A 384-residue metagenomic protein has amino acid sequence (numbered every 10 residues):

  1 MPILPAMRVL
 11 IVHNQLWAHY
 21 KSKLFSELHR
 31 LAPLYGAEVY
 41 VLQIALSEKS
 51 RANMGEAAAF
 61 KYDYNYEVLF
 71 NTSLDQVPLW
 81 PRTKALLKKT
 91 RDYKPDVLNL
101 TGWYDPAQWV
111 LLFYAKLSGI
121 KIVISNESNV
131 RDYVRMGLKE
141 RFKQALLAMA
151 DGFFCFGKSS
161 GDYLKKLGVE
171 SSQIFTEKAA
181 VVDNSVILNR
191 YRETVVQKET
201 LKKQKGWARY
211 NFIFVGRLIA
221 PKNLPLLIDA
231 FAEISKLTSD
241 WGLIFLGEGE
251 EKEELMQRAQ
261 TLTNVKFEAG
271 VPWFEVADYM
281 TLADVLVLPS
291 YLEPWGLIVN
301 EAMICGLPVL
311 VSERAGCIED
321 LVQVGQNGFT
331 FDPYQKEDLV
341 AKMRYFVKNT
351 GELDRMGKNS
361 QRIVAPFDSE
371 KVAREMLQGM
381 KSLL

Functional and structural regions predicted by a protein language model:
L10, Q204-K222, I228-F231: Conserved donor-binding/catalytic core segment of Leloir-type glycosyltransferases
N14, P106, I120-G137, M149-G152 (+1 more regions): A short, histidine- and acid-enriched strand-loop-helix "catalytic/donor-clamping" loop that lines the nucleotide-sugar
A148-E199, W207: Donor nucleotide-sugar binding/catalytic pocket of nucleotide-sugar-dependent glycosyltransferases
E253-V271: Nucleotide-activated donor-binding/catalytic signature segment of Leloir-type glycosyltransferases, i.e., the conserved
G270-V271, D278-A283: Short alpha-helical donor nucleotide-sugar binding micro-motif in glycosyltransferases
Y291: Aromatic "clamp/platform" in nucleotide-sugar-dependent glycosyltransferases that forms part of the donor/acceptor
P308-S312, V322: Short hydrophobic beta-strand element within catalytic cores of glycosyltransferases and related nucleotide-activated
V324-G325, F329-K336, Y345-T350: Conserved acidic donor-binding segment of nucleotide-sugar-dependent glycosyltransferases
